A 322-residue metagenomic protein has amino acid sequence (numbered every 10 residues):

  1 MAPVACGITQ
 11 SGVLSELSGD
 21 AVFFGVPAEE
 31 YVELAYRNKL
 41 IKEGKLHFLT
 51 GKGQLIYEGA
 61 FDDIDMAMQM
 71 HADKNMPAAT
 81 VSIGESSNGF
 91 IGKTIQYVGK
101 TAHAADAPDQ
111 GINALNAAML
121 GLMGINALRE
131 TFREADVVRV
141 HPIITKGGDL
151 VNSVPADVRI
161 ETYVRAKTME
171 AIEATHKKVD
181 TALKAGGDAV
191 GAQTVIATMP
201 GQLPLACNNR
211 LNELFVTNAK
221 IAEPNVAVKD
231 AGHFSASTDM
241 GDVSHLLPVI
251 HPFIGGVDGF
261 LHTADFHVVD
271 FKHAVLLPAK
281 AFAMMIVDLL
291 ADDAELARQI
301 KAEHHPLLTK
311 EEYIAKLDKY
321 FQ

Functional and structural regions predicted by a protein language model:
M1, A21, F48-K52, H176 (+2 more regions): Amphipathic alpha-helical segments in well-structured domains
M1, F48, G111-A114, A236 (+2 more regions): Short, conserved glycine- and acidic-residue-centered signature motifs in active-site or ligand-binding loops
M1-S11: Di-metal (Zn2+ and/or Mg2+/Mn2+) metal-binding site signature of metallo-dependent hydrolases with the MBL/beta-CASP
I8, S15-H141, K146-S153: Histidine/acidic-residue-rich, glycine-tolerant segments that coordinate divalent metal ions
Q10, E29-V32, I286-A291: Metal-centered catalytic cores of metalloenzymes
M119-Q322: Metal-dependent amide/peptide-bond hydrolase catalytic core, centered on the "pita-bread" metallohydrolase fold
